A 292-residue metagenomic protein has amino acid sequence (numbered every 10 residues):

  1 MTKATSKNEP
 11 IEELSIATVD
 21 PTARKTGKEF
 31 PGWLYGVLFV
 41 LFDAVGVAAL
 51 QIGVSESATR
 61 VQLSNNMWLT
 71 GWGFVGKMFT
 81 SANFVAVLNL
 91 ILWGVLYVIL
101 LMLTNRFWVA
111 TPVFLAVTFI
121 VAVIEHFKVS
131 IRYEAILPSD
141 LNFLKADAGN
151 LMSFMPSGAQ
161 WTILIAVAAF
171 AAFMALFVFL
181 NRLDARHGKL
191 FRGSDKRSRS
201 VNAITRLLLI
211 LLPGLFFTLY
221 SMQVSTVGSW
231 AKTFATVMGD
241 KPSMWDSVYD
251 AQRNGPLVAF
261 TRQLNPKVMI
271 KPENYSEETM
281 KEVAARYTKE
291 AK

Functional and structural regions predicted by a protein language model:
T2, P10-D246: Transmembrane and membrane-interface helices of multi-pass, inner-membrane envelope-modifying transferases
V224-K292: Soluble catalytic regions of membrane-associated enzymes that act on cell-envelope and secretory-pathway components
